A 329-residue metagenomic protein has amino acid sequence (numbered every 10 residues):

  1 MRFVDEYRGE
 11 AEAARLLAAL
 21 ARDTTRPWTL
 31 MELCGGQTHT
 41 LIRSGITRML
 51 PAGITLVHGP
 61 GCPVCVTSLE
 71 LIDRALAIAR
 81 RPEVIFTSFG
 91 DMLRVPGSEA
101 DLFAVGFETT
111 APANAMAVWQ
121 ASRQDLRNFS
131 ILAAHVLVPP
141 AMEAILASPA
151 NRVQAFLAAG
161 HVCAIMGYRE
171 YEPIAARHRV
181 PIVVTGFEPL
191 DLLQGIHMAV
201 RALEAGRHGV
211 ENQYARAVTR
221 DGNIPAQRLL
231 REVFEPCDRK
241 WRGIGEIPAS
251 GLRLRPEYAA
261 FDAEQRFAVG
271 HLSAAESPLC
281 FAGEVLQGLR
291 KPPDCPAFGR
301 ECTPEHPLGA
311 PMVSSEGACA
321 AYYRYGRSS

Functional and structural regions predicted by a protein language model:
M1-S98, A111, A115, W119 (+5 more regions): Metallocofactor- and cofactor-centric catalytic cores in central/energy metabolism, strongly enriched
A14, F107-A111, H135-V136, G186 (+2 more regions): Conserved structured core elements
P27-L30, F129, A205-A215, W241-R242 (+2 more regions): Flexible, glycine/charged-enriched surface loops at secondary-structure junctions
R48-L50, S148, P173-R177: Short, conserved catalytic or adaptor-binding loops enriched in Gly and charged residues
L56-H58, E99-E108, R123-P140, A155-L157 (+1 more regions): Short, acidic/small-residue loops that bind anionic groups at enzyme active sites
R74, A144-A147, Y171: Active-site-proximal loop->helix
L132, R152-T219: A conserved active-site cap/scaffold subdomain adjacent to cofactor or substrate pockets
Q194-E284: Internal helical hairpin/lid segments
